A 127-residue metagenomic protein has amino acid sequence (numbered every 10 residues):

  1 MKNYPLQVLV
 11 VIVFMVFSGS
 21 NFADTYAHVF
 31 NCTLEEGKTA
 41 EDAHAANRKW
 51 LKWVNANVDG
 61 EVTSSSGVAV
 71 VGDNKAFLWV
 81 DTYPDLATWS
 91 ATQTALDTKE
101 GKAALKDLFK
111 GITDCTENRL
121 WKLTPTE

Functional and structural regions predicted by a protein language model:
M1-K2: N-terminal hydrophobic targeting signals that begin at the initiator methionine
P5-Q7, V13-K99, K110-E127: Short S/T/G/P-rich N-terminal loop/turn motif that feeds into the first structured element of a domain
L105-K106: Non-heme di-metal
